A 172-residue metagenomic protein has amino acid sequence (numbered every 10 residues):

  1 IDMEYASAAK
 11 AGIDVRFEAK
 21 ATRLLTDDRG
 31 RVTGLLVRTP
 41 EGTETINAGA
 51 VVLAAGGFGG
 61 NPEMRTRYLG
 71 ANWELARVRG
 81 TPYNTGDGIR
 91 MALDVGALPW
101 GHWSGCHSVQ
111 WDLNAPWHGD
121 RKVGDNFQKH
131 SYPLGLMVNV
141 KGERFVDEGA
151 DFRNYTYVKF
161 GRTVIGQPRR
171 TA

Functional and structural regions predicted by a protein language model:
I1-G49, I89, V95: Helical element adjacent to the flavin cofactor pocket in flavoenzyme catalytic cores
I1-R23, E63, A71, G135-R144 (+1 more regions): Conserved N-terminal/central alpha/beta ligand/cofactor-binding core
E18-K20, L35-P40, G49-A50, A54-F58 (+4 more regions): Fold-independent oxyanion-binding glycine-rich loops and adjacent beta-strand/coil segments at enzyme active sites
D27-G30, V52, M64, G70 (+3 more regions): A generic structural micro-environment signature that highlights single residues at secondary-structure boundaries
R38-T39, I46-P116, T156: Glycine-rich loop(s) and the adjacent beta-strand/alpha-helix scaffold that form part
T39-P40, G80, V123, H130: Generic detector of short alpha-helix boundary/capping microenvironments and adjacent low-complexity segments
I89-A172: An anion/pyrophosphate-binding glycine-rich loop and adjacent beta-alpha core in soluble alpha-beta enzymes
